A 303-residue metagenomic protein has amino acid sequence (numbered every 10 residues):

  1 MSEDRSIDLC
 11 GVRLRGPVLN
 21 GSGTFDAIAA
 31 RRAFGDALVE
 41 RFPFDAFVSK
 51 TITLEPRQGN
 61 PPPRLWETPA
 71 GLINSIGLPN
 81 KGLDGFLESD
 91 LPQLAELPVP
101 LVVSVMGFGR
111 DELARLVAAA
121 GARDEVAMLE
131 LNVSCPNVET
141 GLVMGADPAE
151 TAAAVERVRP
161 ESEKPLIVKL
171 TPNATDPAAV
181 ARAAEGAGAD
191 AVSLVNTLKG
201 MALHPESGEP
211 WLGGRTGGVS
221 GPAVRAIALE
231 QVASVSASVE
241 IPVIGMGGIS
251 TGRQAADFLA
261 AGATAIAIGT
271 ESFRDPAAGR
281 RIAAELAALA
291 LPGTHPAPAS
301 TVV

Functional and structural regions predicted by a protein language model:
M1-L101, M106-F108, I282, L289: N-terminal capping/small domains of soluble enzymes
V18-S22, D45-S49, L101-V105, L129-L131 (+4 more regions): Hydrophobic faces of well-ordered beta-strands that scaffold small-molecule active sites in alpha/beta enzyme cores
A29-D36, L113-R123, A174-A187, S236-I241 (+1 more regions): Catalytic cores of alpha/beta
S49-L54, L129-C135, A191-M201, G248-I249 (+1 more regions): Glycine-rich phosphate-binding active-site loops on the catalytic face of alpha/beta enzymes
N60-P69, L203-G217, L259, A265 (+1 more regions): C-terminal helical cap(s) of enzyme catalytic domains, especially alpha/beta-barrels
L72-I73, C135-A149, V180-A237, I241 (+1 more regions): Glycine/Thr-rich beta-alpha phosphate-binding loop at enzyme active sites
L83, L87-L91, L113-A118, T151-R159 (+4 more regions): Generic structural signal for well-ordered alpha-helices, preferentially at hydrophobic/aromatic core positions
S104-G107, L170-D176, V195, R225 (+1 more regions): Glycine-rich beta-to-alpha transition loops that act as phosphate-gripper elements at the mouths of alpha/beta enzyme
